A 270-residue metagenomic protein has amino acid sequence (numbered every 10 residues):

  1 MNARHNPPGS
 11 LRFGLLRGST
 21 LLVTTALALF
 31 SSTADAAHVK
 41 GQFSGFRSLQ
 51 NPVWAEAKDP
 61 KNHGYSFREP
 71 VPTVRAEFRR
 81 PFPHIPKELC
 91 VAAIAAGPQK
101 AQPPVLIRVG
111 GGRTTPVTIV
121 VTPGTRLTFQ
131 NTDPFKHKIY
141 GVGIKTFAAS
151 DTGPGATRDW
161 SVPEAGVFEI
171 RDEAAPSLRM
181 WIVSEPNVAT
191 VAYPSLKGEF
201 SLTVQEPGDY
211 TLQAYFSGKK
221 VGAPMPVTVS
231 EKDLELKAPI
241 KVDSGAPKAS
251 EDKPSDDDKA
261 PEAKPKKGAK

Functional and structural regions predicted by a protein language model:
M1-L16: N-terminal secretory signal peptides that target proteins for export/translocation
M1-N2, S31, K253-P254: Short linear motifs centered on Gly/Pro in flexible linkers and helix caps
H5, A28-F30, A36: Short stretches within intrinsically disordered, low-complexity N-terminal or propeptide regions
F13, L21-L22, I144-K145: Hydrophobic transmembrane signal anchors and adjacent membrane-proximal interface regions, especially in viral
R17-F30: Bacterial N-terminal signal peptides
D35-K270: Extracytoplasmic copper-binding redox domains, predominantly the cupredoxin/blue-copper superfamily
